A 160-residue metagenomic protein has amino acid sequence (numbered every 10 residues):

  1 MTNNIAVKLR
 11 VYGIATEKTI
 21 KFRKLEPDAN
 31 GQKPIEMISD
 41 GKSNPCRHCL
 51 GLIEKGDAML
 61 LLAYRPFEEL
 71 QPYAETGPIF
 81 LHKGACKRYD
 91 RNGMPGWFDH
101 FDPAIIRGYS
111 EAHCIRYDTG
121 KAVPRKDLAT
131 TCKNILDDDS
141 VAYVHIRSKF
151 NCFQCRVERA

Functional and structural regions predicted by a protein language model:
M1-R23: Extended boundary segments
V7, V11, V123, V141-V144 (+1 more regions): Extended aliphatic helical segments
F22-P124, T131: Conserved mixed alpha/beta catalytic, RNA-binding, or beta-rich assembly cores of soluble enzyme, regulatory
Q71, G96, L136, H145-R147: Generic marker of residues within folded, mature protein domains
D127-Y143: Phosphate-interacting basic helix/loop segments used at nucleotide- and nucleic-acid interfaces
D138-A160: Short, compact, well-ordered microdomains
